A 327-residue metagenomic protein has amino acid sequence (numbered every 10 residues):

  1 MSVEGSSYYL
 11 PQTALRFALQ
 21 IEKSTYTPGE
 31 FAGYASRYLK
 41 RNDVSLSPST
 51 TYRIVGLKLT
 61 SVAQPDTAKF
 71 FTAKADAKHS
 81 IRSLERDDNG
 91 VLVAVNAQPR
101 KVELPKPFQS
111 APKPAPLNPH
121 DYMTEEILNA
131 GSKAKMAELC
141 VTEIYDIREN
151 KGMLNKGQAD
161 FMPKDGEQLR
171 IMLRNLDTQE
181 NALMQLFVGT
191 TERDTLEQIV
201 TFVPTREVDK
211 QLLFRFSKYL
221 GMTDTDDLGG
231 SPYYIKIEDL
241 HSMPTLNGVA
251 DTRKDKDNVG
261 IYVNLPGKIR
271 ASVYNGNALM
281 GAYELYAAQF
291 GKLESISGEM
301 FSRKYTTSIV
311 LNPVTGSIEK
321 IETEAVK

Functional and structural regions predicted by a protein language model:
M1-K327: N-terminal amphipathic/basic membrane-interacting segments and domains, especially the gasdermin N-terminal
